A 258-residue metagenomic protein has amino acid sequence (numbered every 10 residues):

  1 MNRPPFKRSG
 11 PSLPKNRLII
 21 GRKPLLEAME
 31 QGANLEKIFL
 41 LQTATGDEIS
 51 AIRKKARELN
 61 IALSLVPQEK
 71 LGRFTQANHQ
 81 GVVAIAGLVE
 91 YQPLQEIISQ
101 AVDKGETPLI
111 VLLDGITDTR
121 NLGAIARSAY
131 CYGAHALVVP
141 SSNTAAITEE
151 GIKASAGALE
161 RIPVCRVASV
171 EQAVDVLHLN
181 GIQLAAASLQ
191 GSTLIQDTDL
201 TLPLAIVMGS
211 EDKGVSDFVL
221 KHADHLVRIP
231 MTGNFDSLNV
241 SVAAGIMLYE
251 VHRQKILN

Functional and structural regions predicted by a protein language model:
M1-Q100: N-terminal positively charged helical leader segments and presequences
G21, D114, N121, S237-N239: Active-site helix-initiating loop/hinge in glycosyltransferases
L26, Q31, C131, I152-A158 (+1 more regions): Structured adenosyl-cofactor binding patch, chiefly the S-adenosyl-L-methionine
E27-N34, I61-A62, V102-T193: RNA substrate-binding interface of SAM-dependent RNA methyltransferases
T43-A44, Q68-E69, S142-T144, E211-K213 (+1 more regions): Short, acidic/turn-prone active-site loops that include or flank metal/cofactor- and phosphate-binding residues
F74-G87, S155-A158, T201-G209: Short basic, glycine-rich beta-strand/loop surfaces that mediate nucleic-acid
A185-N239: Active-site/ligand-binding-proximal alpha/beta "capping" segment
